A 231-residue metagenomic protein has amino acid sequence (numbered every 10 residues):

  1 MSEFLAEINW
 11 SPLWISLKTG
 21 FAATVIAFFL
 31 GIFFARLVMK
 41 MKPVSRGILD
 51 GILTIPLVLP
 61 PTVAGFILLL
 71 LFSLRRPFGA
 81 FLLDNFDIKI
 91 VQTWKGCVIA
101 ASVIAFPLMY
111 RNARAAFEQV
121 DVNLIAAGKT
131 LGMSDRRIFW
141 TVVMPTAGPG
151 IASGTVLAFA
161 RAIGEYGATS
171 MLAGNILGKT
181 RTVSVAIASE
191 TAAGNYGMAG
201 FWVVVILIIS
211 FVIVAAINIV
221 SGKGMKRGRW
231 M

Functional and structural regions predicted by a protein language model:
M1-I8, M171-F211, A215: Interhelical loop and adjacent transmembrane-helix boundary motif in polytopic membrane transport permeases
M1-V25, L37-R46, D84-D87, E190-Y196: Periplasmic/extracellular loop-to-transmembrane helix junction in inner-membrane transport proteins
S2, G65-A101, A173-I176: Membrane-interfacial helix termini and adjacent extracytoplasmic/periplasmic loops of multi-pass transporters
A22-L53, F66-L68, A116-E118, L124 (+2 more regions): Transmembrane-helix boundary motif in ABC transporter permease subunits
V25, Y110-A113, F117, D121 (+2 more regions): Transmembrane alpha-helices
M41-L49, F78, T93, D135-R137 (+2 more regions): Membrane-helix interface segments
S45, R114-I125, K129-T130, Y196 (+1 more regions): C-terminal transmembrane helix and the adjacent membrane-cytosol boundary/short C-terminal tail of inner/organellar
S73-P77, I151-S189: Non-cytoplasmic
